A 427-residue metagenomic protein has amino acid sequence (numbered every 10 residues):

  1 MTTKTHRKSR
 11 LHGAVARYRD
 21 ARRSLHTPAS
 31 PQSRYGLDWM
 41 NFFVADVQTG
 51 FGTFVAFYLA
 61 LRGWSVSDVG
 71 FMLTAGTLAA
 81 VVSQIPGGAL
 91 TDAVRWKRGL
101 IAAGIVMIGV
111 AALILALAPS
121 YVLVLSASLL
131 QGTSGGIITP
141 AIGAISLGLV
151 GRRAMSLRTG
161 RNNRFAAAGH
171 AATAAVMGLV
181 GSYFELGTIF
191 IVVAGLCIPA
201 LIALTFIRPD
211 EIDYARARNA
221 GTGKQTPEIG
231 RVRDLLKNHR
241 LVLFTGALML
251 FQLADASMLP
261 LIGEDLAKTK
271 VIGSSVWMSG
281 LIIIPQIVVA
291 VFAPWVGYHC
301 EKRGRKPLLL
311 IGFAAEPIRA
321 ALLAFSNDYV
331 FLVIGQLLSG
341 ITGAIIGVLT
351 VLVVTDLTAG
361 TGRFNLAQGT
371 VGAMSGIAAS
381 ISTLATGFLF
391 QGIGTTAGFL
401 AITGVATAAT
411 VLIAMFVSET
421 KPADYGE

Functional and structural regions predicted by a protein language model:
R7-R34, D210-F244: Juxtamembrane intracellular "pre-TM" segments in multi-pass secondary transporters
S24-T77, V242-L243, A247, Q252-L266: Helix-loop boundary and gating motifs at the non-cytosolic
S83-W96, F292-G304, F390: Helix-to-loop junctions at the C-terminal end of transmembrane segments in multipass secondary transporters
G99-L113, A194, P307-L322: Structural signature of the two symmetry-related core transmembrane helices
V122-L130, V330-S339: Paired small-residue
L129-A168, V353: Cytoplasmic helix-loop-helix junction between adjacent transmembrane helices in 12-TM secondary transporters
S182-G195, F388-A406: A membrane-interface helix-boundary motif in multi-pass transporters
R363-G392: A late C-terminal transmembrane helix in Major Facilitator Superfamily
